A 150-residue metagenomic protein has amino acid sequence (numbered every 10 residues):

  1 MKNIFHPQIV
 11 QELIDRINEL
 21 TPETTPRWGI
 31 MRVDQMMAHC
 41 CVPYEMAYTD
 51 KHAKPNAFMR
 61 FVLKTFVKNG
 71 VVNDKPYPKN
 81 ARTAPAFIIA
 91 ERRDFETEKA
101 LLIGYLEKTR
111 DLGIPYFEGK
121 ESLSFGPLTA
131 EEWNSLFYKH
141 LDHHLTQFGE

Functional and structural regions predicted by a protein language model:
M1-Q35, H39: Long, hydrophobic N-terminal alpha-helical segment
H6-P7, I103-G104, S135: Membrane-proximal intrinsically disordered regions of secretory-pathway and membrane-system proteins
V10-L13, G113-K120: Short alpha-helical hairpin
I14, N18, Y44-E45, I103-R110 (+1 more regions): Structural signal for well-ordered, non-membrane alpha-helices
T25-N73, E118-E150: Short, contiguous alpha-helical
V71-Y116: Acidic/histidine-rich alpha-helical segments that form the ligand environment of transition-metal centers
